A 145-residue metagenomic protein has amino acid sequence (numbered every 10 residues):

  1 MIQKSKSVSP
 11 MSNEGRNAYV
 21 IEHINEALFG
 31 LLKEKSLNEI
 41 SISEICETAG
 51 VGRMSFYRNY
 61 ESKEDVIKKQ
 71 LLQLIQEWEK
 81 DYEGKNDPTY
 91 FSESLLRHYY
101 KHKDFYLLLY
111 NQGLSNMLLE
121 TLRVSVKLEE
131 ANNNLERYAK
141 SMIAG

Functional and structural regions predicted by a protein language model:
M1-N17: N-terminal intrinsically disordered/low-complexity leader segments
N13, G84, P88, N111 (+1 more regions): Residue-level recognition of alpha-helical structural elements
A18-F29, K33, N38-I42, E47-G50 (+3 more regions): An amphipathic alpha-helix adjacent to DNA-recognition modules
E34-K35, E130, N134: Cytosolic nucleotide-binding catalytic cores of signal-transduction proteins
K85-R123: Helical hydrophobic small-molecule/effector-binding pocket
R123-A131: Short amphipathic alpha-helical segments and their helix-coil junctions
N134-G145: Hydrophobic alpha-helical segments that form the core of small-molecule binding pockets and/or dimer interfaces
